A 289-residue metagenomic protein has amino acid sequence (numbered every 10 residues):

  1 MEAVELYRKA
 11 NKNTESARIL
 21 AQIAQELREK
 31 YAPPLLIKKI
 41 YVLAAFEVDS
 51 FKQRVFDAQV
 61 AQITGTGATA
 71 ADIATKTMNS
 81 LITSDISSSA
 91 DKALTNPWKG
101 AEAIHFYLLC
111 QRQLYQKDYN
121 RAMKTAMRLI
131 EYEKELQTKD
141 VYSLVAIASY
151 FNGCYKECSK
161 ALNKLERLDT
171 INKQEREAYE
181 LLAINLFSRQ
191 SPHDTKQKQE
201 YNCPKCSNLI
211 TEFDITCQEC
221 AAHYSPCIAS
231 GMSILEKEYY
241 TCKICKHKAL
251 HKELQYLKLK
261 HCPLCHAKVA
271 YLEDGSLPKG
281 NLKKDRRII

Functional and structural regions predicted by a protein language model:
M1-I289: Extended alpha-helical assembly domains of large eukaryotic scaffold proteins
